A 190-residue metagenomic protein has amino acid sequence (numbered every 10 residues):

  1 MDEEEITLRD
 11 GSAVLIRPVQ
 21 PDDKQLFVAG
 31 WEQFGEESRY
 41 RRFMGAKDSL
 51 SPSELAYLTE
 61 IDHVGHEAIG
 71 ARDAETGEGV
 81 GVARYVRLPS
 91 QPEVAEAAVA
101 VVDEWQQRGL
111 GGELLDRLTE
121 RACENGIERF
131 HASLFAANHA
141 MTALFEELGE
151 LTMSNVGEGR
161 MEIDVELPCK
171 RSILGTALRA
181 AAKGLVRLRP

Functional and structural regions predicted by a protein language model:
M1-P190: Long, contiguous binding/interaction regions
